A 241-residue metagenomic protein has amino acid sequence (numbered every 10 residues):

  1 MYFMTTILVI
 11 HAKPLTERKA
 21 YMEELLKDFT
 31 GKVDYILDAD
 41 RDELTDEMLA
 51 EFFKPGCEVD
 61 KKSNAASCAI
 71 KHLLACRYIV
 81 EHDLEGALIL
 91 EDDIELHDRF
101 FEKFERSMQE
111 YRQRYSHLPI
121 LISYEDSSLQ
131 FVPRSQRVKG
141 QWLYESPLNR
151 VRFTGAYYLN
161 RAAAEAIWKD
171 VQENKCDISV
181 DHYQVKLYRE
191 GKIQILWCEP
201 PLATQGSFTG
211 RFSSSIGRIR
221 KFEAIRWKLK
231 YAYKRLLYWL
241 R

Functional and structural regions predicted by a protein language model:
Y2-L90, I94-R241: An acidic/histidine-cluster motif and surrounding catalytic segment that typifies divalent-metal-assisted enzyme active
